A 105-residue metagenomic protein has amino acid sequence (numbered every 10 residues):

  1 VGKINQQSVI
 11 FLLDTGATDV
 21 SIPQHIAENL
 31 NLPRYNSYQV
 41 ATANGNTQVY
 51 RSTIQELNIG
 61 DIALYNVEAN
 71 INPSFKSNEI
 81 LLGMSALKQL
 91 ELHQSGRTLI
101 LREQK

Functional and structural regions predicted by a protein language model:
V1-K105: Pepsin/retropepsin-fold aspartyl endopeptidases
